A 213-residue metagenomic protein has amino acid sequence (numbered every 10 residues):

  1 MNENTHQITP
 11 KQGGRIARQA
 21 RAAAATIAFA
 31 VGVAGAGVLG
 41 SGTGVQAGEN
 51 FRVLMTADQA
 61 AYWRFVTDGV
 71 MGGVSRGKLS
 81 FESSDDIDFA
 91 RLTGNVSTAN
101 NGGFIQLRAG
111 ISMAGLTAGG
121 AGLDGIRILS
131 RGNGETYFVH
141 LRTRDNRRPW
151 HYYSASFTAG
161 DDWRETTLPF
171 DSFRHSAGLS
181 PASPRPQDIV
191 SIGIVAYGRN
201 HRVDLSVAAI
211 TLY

Functional and structural regions predicted by a protein language model:
N2, H6-I8, L39-Y213: Beta-rich carbohydrate-recognition modules and glycan-binding surfaces
T5-F29: Bacterial N-terminal signal peptides that target proteins for export
A24-G40: Bacterial N-terminal signal peptides
